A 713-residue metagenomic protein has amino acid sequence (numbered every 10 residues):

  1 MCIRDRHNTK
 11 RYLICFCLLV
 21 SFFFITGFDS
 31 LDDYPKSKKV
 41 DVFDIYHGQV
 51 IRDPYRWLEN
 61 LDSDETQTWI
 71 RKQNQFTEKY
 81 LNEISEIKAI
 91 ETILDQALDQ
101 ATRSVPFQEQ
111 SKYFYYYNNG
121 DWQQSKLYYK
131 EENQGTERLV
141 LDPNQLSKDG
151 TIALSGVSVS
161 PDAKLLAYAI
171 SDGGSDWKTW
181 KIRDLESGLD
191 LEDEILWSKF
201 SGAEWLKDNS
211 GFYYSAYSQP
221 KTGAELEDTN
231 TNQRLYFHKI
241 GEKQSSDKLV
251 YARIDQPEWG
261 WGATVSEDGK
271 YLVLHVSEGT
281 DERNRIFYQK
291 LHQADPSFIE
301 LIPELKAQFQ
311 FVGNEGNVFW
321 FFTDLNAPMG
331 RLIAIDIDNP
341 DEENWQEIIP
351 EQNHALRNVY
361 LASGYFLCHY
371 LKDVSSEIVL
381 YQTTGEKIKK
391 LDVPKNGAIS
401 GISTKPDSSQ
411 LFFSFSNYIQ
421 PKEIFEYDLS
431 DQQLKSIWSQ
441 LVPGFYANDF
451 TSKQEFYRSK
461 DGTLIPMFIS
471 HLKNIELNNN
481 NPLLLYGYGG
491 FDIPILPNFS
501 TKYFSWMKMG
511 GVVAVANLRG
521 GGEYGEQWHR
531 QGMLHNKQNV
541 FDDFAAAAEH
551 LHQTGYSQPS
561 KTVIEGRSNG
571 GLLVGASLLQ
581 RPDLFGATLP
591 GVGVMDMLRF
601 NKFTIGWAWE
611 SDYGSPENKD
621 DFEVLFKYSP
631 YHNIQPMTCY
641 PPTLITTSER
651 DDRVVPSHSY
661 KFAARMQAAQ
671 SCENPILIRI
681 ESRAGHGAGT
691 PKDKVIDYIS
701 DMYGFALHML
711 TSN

Functional and structural regions predicted by a protein language model:
M1-R6: Conserved small/polar residues in nucleotide/adenosyl-binding loops
I14-L19, F23-Q410, S416-K422, Y427 (+3 more regions): Beta-propeller folds
Y116, F322, H369, S414 (+4 more regions): Short hydrophobic segments within beta-strands
N118, S277, S416, Y486-G490 (+2 more regions): Glycine-rich His-Gly loop
N133-Q134, G173-S175, L185-G188, L206-N209 (+11 more regions): Secondary-structure transition/capping motifs at alpha-helix termini and the adjoining loop/turn into the next element
N144-V157, I170-S175, L189-E192, L429-D431 (+5 more regions): Cap/lid segment of the alpha/beta-hydrolase catalytic domain
D341, Q382-T384, K389, S403-S409 (+9 more regions): Extracellular/periplasmic ectodomains of large secreted or surface enzymes and adhesion receptors
V515-N713: Active-site-proximal cap/loop segments of hydrolase catalytic domains
